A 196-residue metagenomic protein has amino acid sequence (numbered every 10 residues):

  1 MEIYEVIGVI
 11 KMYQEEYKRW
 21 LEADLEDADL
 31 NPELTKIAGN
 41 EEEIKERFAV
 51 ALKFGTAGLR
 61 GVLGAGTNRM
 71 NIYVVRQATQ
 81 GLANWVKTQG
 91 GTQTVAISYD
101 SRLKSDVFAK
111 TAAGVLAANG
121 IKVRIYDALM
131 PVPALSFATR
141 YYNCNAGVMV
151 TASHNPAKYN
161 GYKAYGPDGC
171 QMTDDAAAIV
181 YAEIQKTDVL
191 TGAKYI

Functional and structural regions predicted by a protein language model:
E2-K11: Short, Lys/Arg-enriched N-terminal segments with co-localized hydrophobic residues within the first ~10-30 amino acids
Y13-I196: Gly/Ser-rich phosphate-binding catalytic loop and adjacent alpha/beta segment that cradle a phosphoryl group at enzyme
